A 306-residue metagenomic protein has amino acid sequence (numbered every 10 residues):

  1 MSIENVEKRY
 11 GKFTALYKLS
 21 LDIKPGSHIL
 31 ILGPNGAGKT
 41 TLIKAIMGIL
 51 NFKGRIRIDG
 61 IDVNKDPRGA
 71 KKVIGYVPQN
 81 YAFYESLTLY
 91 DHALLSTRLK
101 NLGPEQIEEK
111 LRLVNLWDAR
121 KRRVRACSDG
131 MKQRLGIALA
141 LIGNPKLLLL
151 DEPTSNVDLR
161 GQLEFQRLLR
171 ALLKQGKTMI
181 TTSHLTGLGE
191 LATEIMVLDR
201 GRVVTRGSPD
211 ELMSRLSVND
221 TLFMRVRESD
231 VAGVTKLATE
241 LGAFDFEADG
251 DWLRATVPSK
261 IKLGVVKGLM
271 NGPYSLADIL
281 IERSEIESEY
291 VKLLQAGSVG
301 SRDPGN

Functional and structural regions predicted by a protein language model:
G54-K65, G69-A70: Conserved ABC transporter NBD signature motif
L94, R98, P104-R120: Conserved ABC ATPase "signature" region
L148-E152: Catalytic Walker B motif of ABC-type/P-loop ATPase nucleotide-binding domains
R206-G207: ABC ATPase "signature
T221-L293: Short, charged/small-residue-rich alpha-helical element at the C-terminal edge of ABC transporter nucleotide-binding
